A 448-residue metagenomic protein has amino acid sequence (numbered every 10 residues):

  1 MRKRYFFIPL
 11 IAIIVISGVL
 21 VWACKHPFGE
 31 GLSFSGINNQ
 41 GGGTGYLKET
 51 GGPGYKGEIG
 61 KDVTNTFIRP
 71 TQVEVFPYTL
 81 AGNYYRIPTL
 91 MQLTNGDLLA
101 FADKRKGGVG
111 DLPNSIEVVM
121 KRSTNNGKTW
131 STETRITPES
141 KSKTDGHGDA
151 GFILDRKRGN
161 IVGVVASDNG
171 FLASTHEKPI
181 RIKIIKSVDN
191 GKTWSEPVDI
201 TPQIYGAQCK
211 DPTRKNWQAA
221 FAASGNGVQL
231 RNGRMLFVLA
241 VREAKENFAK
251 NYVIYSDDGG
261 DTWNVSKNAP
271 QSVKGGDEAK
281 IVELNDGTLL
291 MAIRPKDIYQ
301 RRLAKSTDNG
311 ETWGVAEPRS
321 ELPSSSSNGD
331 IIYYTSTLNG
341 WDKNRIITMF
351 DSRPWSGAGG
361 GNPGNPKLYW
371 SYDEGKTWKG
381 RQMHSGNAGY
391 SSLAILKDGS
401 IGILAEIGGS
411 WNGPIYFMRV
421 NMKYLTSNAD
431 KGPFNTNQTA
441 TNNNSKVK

Functional and structural regions predicted by a protein language model:
R2-I8, I13-V63: Bacterial Sec-dependent N-terminal signal peptides
G51-K448: Asp-box/BNR beta-propeller blade signature and adjacent active/binding-site loops in extracellular glycan-interacting
